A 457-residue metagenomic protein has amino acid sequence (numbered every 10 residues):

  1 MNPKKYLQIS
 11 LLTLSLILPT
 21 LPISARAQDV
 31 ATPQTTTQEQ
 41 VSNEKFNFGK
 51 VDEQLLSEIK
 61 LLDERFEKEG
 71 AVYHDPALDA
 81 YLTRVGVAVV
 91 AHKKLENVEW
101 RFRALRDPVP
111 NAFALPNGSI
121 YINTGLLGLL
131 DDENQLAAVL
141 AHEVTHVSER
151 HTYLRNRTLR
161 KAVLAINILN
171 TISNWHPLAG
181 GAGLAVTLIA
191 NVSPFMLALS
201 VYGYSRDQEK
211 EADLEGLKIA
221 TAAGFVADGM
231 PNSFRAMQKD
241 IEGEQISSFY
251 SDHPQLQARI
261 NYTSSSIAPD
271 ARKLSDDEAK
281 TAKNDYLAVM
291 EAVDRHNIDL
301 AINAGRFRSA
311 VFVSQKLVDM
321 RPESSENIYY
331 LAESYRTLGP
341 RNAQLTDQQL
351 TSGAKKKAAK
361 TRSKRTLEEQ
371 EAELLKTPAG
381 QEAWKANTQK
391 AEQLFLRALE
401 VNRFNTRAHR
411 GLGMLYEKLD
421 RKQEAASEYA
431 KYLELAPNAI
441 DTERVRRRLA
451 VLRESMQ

Functional and structural regions predicted by a protein language model:
M1-L12: Bacterial N-terminal signal peptides that target proteins for export
S10-T20: Bacterial N-terminal signal peptides
Q28-L178, A198-V201, G216-H253, Q257 (+9 more regions): Peri-catalytic and regulatory segments of divalent metal-dependent proteins
Y330, G411, V445-R448: Canonical tetratricopeptide repeat
E424-Q457: Terminal, low-structured helical/coil segments at or just beyond the last alpha-helical repeat
